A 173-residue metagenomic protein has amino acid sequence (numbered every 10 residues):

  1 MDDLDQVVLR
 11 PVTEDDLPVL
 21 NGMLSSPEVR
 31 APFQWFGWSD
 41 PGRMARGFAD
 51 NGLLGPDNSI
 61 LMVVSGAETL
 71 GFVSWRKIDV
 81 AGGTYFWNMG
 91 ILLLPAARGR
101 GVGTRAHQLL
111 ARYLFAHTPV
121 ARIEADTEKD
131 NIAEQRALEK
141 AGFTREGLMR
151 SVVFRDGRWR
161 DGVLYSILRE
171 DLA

Functional and structural regions predicted by a protein language model:
M1-P27, I60-A173: Acyl-donor (CoA/ACP) binding surface of acyl/acetyltransferases
E28-A49: Conserved GNAT-fold acetyl-CoA-binding loop/helix
A49-D50, R112: Surface-exposed alpha-helical segments enriched in charged/polar residues
D50-M62: A short helix-loop-beta-strand connector motif used in the catalytic cores of GNAT acetyltransferases and, in some
